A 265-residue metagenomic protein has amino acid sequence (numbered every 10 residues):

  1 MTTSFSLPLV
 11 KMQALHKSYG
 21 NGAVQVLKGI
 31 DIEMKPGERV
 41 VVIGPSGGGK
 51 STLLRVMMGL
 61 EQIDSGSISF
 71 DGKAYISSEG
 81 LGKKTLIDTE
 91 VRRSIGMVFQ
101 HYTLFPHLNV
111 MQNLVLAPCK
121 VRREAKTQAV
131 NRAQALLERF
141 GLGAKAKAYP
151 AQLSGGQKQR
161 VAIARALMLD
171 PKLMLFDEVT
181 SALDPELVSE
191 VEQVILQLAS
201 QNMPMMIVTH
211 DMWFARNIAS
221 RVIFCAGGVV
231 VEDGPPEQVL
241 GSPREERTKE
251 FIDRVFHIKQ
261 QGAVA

Functional and structural regions predicted by a protein language model:
V24, Y75-G96, K126-T127, S242-P243: ABC ATPase NBD coupling module
M58: Helix-to-loop junction immediately C-terminal to a conserved catalytic motif
L108-L116: Short coil-to-helix segment of the ABC ATPase nucleotide-binding domain corresponding to the Q-loop/switch region
Y149-L153, Q157: Conserved ABC ATPase signature
M168-K172: A short, proline-enriched helix->beta-strand linker immediately N-terminal to the Walker B motif in ABC-type P-loop
D233-G234: ABC ATPase "signature
